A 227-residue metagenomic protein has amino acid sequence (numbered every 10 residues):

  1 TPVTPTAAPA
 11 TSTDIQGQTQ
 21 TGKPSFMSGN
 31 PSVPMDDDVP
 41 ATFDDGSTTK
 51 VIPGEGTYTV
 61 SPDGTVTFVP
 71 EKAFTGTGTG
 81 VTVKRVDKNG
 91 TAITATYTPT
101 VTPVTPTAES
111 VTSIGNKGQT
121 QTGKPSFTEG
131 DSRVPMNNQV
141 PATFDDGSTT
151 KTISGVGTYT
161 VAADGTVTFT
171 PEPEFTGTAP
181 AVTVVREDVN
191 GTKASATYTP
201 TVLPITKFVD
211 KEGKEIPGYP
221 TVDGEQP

Functional and structural regions predicted by a protein language model:
T1-D37, K88-N138, A181, D188-Y219 (+1 more regions): Extracellular interdomain linkers/hinges and stalk-like, low-complexity segments in secreted or single-pass
P5-A7, A41, G56-V60, P106-A108 (+2 more regions): Generic structural motif
F26, N30-P53, D131-S154: Change to "...patches in solvent-exposed regions of secreted, membrane-anchored, or virion-exposed structural
T42, K84-V86, T143, V185-E187 (+1 more regions): A generic structural motif
T48-A95, T149-A196: Acidic, turn/loop-rich segments in luminal/extracellular domains of secretory-pathway and cell-surface proteins
